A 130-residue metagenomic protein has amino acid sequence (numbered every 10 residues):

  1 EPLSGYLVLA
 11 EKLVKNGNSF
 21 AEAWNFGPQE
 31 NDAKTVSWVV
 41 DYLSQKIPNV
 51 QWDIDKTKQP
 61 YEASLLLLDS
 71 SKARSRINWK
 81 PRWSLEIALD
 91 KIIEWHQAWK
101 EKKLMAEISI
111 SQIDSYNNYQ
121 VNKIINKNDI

Functional and structural regions predicted by a protein language model:
E1-I130: C-terminal substrate-binding subdomain of Rossmann-fold SDR/epimerase-dehydratase oxidoreductases
